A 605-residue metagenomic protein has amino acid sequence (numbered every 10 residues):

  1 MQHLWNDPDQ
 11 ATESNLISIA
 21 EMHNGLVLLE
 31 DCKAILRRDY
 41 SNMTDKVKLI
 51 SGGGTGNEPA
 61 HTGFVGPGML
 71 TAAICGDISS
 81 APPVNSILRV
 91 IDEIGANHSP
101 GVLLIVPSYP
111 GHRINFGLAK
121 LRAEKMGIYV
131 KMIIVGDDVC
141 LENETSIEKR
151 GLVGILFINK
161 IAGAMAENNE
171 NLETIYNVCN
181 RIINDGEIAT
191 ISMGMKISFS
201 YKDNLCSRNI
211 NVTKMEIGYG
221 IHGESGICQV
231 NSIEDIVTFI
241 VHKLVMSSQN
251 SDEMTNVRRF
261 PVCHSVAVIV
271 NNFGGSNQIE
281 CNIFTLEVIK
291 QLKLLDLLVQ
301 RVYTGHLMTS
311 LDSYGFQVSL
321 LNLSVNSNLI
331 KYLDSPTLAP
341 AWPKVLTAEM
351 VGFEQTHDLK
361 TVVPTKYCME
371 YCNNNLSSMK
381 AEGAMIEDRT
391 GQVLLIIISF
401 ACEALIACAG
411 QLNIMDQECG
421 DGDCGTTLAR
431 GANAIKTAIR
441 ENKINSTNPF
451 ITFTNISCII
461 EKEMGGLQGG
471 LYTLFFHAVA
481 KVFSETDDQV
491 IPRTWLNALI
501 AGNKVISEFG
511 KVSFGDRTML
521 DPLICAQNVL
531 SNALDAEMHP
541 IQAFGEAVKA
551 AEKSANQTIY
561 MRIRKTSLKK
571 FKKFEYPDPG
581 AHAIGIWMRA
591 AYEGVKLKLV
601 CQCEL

Functional and structural regions predicted by a protein language model:
M1-L605: N-terminal loops that bind phosphate or other acidic moieties and the adjacent beta-alpha structural core
